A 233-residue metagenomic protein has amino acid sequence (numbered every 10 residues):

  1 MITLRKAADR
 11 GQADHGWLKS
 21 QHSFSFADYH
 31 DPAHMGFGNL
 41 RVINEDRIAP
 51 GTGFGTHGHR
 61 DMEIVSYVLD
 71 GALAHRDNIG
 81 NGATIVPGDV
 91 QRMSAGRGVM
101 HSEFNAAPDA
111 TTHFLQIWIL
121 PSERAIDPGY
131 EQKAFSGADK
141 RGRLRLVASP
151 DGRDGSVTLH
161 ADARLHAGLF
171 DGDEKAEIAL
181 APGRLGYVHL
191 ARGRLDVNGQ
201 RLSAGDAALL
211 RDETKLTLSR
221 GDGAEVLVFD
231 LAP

Functional and structural regions predicted by a protein language model:
M1-P233: Jelly-roll (double-stranded beta-helix
